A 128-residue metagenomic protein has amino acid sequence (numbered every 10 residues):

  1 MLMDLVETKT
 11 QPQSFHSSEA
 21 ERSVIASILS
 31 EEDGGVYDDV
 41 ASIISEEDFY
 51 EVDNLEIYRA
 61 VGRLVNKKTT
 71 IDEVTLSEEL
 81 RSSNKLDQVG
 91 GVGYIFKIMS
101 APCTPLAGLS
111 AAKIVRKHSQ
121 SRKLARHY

Functional and structural regions predicted by a protein language model:
M1-H118: Noncatalytic partner-interaction/assembly domains of nucleic-acid and motor enzyme complexes, especially the accessory
K123-Y128: A short N-terminal interaction module
